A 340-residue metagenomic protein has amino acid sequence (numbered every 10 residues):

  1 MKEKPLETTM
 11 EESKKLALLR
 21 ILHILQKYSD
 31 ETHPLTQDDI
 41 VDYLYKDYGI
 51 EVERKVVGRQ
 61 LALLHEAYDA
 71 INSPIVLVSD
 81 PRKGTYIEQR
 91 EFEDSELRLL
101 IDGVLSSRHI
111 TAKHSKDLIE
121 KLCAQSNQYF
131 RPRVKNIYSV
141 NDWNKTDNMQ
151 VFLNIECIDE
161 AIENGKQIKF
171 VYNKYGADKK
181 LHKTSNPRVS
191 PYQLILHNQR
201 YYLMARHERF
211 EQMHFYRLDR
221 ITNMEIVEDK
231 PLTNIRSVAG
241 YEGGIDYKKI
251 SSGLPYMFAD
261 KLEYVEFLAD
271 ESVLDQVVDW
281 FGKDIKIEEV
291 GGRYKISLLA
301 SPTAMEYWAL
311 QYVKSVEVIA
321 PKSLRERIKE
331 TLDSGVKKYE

Functional and structural regions predicted by a protein language model:
M1-G103, H182, S334-E340: Short, basic/aromatic recognition patches that contact phosphate-bearing ligands
L18, D142-V265: Core beta-strand-centered patch of the WYL/Sm-like small regulatory domain
S79, L196, R206, E288-E289: Generic beta-strand structural signal
R82-K83, Q199-R200, D219, V290-G292 (+1 more regions): Beta-strand-connecting loop/turn residues
Y86, K169, Y202-M204, K295 (+1 more regions): General beta-strand recognition
E91-G176: Bulky hydrophobic/aromatic content
G244-E340: Polybasic (Lys/Arg-rich)
